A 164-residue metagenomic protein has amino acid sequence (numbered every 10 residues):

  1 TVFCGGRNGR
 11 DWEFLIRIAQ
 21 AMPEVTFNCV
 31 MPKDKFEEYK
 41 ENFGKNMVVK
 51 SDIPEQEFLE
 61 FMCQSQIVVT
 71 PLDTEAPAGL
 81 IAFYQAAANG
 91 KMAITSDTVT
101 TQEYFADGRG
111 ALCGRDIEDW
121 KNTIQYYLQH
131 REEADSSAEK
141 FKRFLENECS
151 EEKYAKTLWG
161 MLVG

Functional and structural regions predicted by a protein language model:
T1-R10, I16-Q20, N28: Conserved donor-binding/catalytic core segment of Leloir-type glycosyltransferases
M31-F61: Nucleotide-activated donor-binding/catalytic signature segment of Leloir-type glycosyltransferases, i.e., the conserved
E38, D97-G108, L112: Short acidic/histidine- and often glycine-rich active-site loop of Leloir-type glycosyltransferases that engages
M62-A78, K91: Acidic donor-binding loop of glycosyltransferase active sites
C63-S65, Q85-M92, S96-D97, A106-D107: Conserved donor-binding/catalytic loop of nucleotide-activated donor transferases
L72, T95-D97, C113-R115: Conserved acidic donor-binding loop of glycosyltransferase catalytic domains
D107-E118, Y126-E132: Conserved acidic donor-binding segment of nucleotide-sugar-dependent glycosyltransferases
Q129-L162: A charged, aromatic-enriched C-terminal amphipathic alpha-helix characteristic of glycosyltransferases across folds
